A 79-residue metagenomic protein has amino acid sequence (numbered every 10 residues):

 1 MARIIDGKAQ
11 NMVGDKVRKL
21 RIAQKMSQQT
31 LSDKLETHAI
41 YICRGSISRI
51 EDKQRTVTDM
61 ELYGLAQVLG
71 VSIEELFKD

Functional and structural regions predicted by a protein language model:
M1-A23: A short, Lys/Arg-rich alpha-helix, primarily the initiator
K16, S46-R49, E75: Residue-level recognition of specific faces of alpha-helices
V17, Q28, R44, D59-L62: Helix-turn-helix DNA-binding elements, focusing on the entry/boundary residues of the two helices that contact DNA
K25-R49: Short alpha-helical DNA-recognition segment
D52-G64: Short, basic-rich loop-to-helix N-cap that marks the start of a DNA-contacting helix
E61-L69, L76-F77: Hydrophobic micro-packing sites on short alpha-helices
